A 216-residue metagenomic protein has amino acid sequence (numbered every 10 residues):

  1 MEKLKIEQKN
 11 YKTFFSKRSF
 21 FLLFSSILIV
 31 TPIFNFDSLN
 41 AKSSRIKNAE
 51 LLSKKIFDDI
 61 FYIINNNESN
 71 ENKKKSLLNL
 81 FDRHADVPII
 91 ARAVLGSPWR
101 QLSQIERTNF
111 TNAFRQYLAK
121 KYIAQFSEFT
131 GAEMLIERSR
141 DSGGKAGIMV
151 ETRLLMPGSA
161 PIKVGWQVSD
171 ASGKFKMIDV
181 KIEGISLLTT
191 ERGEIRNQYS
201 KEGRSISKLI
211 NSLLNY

Functional and structural regions predicted by a protein language model:
K9-F15: Short, Lys/Arg-rich cytosolic juxtamembrane segment immediately N-terminal
F15-F21: N-terminal export leaders
F21-N35: N-terminal export signals
A41-S43: Boundary at the C-terminal end of the N-terminal hydrophobic targeting segment
R45-F126: Early exported N-terminus immediately downstream of N-terminal targeting peptides
K120-I162, S212-Y216: Surface-exposed, charged secondary-structure patches
K163-T189: Short beta-strand edge/turn micro-motifs at domain boundaries
D179-Y216: Low-complexity, intrinsically disordered terminal/linker segments enriched in charged and Gly/Pro repeats
